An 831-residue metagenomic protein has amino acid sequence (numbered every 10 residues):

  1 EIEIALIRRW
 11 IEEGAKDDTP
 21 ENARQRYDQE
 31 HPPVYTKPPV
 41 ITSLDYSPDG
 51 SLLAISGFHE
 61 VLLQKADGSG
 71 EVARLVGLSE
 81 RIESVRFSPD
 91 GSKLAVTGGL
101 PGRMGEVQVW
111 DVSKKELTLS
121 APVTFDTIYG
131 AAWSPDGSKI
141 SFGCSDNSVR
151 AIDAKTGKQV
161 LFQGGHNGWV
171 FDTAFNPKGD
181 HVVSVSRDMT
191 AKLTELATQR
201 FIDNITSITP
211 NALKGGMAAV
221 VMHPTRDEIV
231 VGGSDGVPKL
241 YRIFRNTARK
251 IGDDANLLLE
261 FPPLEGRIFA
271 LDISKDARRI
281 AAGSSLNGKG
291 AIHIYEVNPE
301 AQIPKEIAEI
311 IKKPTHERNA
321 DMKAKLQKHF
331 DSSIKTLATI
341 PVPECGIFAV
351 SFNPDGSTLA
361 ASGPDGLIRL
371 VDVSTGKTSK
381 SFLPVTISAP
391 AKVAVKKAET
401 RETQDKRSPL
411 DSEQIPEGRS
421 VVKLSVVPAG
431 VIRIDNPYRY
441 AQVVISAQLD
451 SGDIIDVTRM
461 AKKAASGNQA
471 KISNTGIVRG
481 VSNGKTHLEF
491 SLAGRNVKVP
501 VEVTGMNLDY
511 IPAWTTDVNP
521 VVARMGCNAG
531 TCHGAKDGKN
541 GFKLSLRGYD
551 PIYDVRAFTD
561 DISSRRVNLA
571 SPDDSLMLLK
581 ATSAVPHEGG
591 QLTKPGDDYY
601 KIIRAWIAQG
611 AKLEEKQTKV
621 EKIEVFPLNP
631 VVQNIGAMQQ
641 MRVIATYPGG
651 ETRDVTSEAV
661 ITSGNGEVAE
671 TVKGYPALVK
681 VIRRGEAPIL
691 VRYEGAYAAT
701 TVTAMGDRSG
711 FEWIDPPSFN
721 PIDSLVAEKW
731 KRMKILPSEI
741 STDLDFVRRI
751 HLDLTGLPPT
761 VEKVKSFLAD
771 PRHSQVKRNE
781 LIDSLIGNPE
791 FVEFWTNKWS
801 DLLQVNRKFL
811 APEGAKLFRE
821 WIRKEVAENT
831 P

Functional and structural regions predicted by a protein language model:
E1-P48, G57-F58, K396-P831: Aromatic- and Gly/Pro-enriched helix-to-coil junctions and flexible linker segments
D18-E399: WD40-repeat beta-propeller superdomains and closely related acidic/aromatic-rich repeat-like regions
